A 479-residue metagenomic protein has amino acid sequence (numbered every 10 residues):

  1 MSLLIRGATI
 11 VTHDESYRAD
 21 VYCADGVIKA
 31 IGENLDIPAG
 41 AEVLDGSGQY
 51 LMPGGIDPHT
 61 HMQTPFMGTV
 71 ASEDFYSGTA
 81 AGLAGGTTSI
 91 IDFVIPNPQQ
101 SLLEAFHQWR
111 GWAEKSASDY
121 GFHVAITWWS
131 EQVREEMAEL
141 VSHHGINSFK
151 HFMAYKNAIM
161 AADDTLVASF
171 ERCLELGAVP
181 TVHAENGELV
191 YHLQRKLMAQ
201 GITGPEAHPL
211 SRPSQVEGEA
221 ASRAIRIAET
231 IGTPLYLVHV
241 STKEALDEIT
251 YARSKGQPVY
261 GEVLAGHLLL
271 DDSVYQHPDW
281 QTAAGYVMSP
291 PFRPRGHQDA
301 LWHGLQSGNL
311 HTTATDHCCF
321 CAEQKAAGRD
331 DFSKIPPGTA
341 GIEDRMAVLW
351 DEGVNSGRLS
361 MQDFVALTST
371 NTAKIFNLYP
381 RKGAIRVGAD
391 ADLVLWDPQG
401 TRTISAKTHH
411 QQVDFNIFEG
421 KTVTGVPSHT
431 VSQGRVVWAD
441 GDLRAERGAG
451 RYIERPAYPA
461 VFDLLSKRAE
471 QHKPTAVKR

Functional and structural regions predicted by a protein language model:
M1-P53: Histidine-rich, glycine-flanked metal-binding segment
A8, G26, G48, H59 (+15 more regions): Divalent metal-coordination and catalytic microenvironments
G46-K115, Q132: Metal-associated gating/positioning segment near the N- to mid-region
G111-I126: A glycine-rich helix N-cap at a beta->alpha junction
E135-T313, C318: Histidine/acidic residue-rich metal-binding segments in metalloenzymes
E206-P234, G285-Y286, Q306-T313, C319-Q399: His/Asp/Glu-enriched, well-ordered alpha-helical/loop segment that forms or immediately abuts the divalent-metal
A327-D331, V387-I453: C-terminal cap of metal-dependent C-N hydrolases
D440-R479: Intein/HINT protein-splicing elements and their conserved insertion hotspots or analogous self-processing inserts
